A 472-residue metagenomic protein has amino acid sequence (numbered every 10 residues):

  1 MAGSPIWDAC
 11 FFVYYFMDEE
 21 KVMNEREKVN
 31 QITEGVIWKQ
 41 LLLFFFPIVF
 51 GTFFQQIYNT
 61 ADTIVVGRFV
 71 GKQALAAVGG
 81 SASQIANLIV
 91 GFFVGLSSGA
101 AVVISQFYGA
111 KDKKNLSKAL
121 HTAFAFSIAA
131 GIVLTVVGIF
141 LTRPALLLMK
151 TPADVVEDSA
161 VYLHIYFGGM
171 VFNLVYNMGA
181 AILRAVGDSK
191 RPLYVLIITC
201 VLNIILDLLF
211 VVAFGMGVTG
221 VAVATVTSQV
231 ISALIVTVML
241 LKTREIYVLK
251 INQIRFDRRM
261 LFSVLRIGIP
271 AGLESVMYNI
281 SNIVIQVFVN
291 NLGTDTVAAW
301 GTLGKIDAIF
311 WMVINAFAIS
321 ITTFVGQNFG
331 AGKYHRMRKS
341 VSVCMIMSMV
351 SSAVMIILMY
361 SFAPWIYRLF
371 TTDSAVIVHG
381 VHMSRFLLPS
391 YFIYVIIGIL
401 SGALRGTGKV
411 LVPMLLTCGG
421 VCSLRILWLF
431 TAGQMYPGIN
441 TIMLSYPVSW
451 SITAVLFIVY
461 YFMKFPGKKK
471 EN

Functional and structural regions predicted by a protein language model:
A2-F45, I104-G169, A213-I269, V325-S390 (+1 more regions): Short alpha-helical transmembrane segments in multi-pass integral membrane proteins
E34, W38-I57, A61, I85-F92 (+8 more regions): Residue-level signal for short hydrophobic patches within transmembrane helices of multi-pass membrane transporters
L43-D62, I165, Y176, T199 (+5 more regions): Transmembrane helical elements of multi-pass membrane transporters/channels
F53, I57-A76, L146-A153, L209-M216 (+4 more regions): Helix-terminus/linker motif at the lipid-water interface of multi-pass membrane proteins
V70-Q84, S159, L163, A222 (+3 more regions): Small-residue hotspots at the loop-to-helix junctions and early N-terminal turns of transmembrane alpha-helices
L75-V136, N173-P192, A299-A363, Y394-T417: Small-residue-rich hydrophobic transmembrane alpha-helices
N87-L88, N203-D207, A233-T237, I309-M312 (+3 more regions): Hydrophobic transmembrane alpha-helices of multi-pass small-molecule transporters
S97, I165-R184, P192-C200, V221-V236 (+4 more regions): Short runs within selected transmembrane alpha-helices of multi-pass transporters and secretion channels
